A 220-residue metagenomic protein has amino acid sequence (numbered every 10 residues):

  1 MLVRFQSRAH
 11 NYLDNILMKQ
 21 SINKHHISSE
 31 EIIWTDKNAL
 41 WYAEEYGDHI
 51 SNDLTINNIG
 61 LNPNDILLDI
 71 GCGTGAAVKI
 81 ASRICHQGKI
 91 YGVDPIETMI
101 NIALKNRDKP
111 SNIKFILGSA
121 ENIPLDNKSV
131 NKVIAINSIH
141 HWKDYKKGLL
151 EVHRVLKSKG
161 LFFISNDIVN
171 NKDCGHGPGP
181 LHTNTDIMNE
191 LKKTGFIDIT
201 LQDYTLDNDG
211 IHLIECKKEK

Functional and structural regions predicted by a protein language model:
A9-G60, A76-I80, M99, N106 (+1 more regions): Conserved class I S-adenosyl-L-methionine
I66, G160-L161: Short glycine-centered segments of the SAM/dcSAM-binding site in methyltransferase folds
L68-I70, T74-N122: Class I SAM-dependent methyltransferase SAM/SAH-binding core
E121-K132: A short acidic, Gly/Pro-enriched loop at the edge of an enzyme's catalytic core that lines a small-molecule cofactor
K132-D144: A short SAM/SAH-binding and catalytic strip from SAM-dependent methyltransferases
K146-S158: A short glycine-rich, Lys/Arg-flanked "PGG" loop and its adjoining helix->strand segment in the class I
F163-D186: Conserved class I S-adenosyl-L-methionine
D203-K220: Core SAM-dependent methyltransferase catalytic element
